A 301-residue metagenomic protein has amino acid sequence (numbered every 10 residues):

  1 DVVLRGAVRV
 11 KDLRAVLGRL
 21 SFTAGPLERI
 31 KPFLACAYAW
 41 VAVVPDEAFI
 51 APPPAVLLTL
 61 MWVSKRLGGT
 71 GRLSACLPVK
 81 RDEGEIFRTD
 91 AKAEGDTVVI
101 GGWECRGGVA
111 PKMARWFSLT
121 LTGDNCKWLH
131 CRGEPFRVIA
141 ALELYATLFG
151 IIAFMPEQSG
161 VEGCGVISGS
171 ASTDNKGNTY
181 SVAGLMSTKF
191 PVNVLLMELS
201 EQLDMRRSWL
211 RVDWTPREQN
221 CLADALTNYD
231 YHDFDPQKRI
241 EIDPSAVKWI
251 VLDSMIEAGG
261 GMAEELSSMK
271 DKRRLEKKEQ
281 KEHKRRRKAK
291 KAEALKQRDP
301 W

Functional and structural regions predicted by a protein language model:
D1-P78: C-terminal reverse transcriptase regions that engage the nucleic-acid substrate
L17-G18, L34-A37, D90, A146 (+4 more regions): Mobile genetic element proteins and their domesticated derivatives, centered on retroelements and DNA transposons
L20, R206-R273, K277, K284: C-terminal functional segments of enzyme domains
K31, W103-E104, G184-V192, L226-P236: Short secondary-structure boundary/capping segments
D82-V98: Two-metal-ion RNase H-like nuclease active-site motif
R106-Y145, G177, V182-M186: A short, polar/acidic, helix/strand-boundary loop motif
I151-C221, N228: RNase H catalytic domain
L275-W301: Intrinsically disordered, low-complexity interaction arms of viral/retroelements and related host proteins
